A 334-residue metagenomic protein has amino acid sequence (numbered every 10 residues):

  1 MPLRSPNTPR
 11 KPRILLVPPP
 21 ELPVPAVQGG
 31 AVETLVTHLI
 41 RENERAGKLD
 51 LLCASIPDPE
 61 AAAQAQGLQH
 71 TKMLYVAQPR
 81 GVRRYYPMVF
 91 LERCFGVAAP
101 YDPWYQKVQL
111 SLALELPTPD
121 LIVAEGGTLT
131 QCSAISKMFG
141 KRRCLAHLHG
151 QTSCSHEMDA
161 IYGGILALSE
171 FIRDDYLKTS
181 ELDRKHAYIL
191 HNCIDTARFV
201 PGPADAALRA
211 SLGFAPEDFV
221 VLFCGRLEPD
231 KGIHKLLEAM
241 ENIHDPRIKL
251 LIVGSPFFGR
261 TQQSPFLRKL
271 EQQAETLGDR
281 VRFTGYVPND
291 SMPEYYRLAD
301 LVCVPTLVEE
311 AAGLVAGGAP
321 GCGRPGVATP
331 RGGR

Functional and structural regions predicted by a protein language model:
D102-Q106, A124-L129, L148: Short His-centered aromatic/hydrophobic patch
F139, Q263-Y286: Nucleotide-activated donor-binding/catalytic signature segment of Leloir-type glycosyltransferases, i.e., the conserved
F171, C193: Carbohydrate-associated surface elements
V200-F214: A short helix/loop element that forms part of the nucleotide-sugar donor recognition site in Leloir-type
A215-K231, L237-M240, L250-V253: Conserved donor-binding/catalytic core segment of Leloir-type glycosyltransferases
K249-R268: Glycosyltransferase donor-sugar binding loop
Y286, E294-A299: Short alpha-helical donor nucleotide-sugar binding micro-motif in glycosyltransferases
P325-A328: Short hydrophobic beta-strand element within catalytic cores of glycosyltransferases and related nucleotide-activated
